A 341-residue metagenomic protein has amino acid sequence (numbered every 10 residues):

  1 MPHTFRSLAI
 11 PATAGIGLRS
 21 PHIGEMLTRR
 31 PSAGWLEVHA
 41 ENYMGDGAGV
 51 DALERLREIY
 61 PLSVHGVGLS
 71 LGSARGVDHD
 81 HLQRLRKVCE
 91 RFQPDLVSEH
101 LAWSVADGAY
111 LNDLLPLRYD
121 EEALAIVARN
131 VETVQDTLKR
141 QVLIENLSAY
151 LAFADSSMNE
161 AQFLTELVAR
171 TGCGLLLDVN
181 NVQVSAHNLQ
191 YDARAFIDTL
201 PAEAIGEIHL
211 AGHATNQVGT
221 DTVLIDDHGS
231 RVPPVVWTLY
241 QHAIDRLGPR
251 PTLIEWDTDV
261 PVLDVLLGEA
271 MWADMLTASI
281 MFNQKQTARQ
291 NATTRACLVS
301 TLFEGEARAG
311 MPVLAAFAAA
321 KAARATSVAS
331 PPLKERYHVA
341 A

Functional and structural regions predicted by a protein language model:
M1-K87: N-terminal pre-domain/capping segments
I23, H39-D51, S70-D80, Y150-S157 (+3 more regions): Acidic-and-aromatic substrate-binding clefts and catalytic sites of carbohydrate-active enzymes
L27-P31, G47-V64, D80-D95, Q135-T137 (+3 more regions): Acidic (Asp/Glu)-rich catalytic clusters
L36, V97, D178, I208 (+1 more regions): Conserved, mostly hydrophobic/aromatic
G76, L114-R118, L124, S185-L247: Gly/Pro-rich active-site loop or hairpin
D80-L175: Active-site acidic/histidine proton-transfer and metal-coordination neighborhood in alpha/beta enzyme cores
W103-A109, A152, N180-H187, H209-D227 (+2 more regions): Flexible glycine/acidic-rich beta-alpha junction loops that bind and position SAM and/or redox cofactors in anaerobic
L263-M281: C-terminal helical cap(s) of enzyme catalytic domains, especially alpha/beta-barrels
